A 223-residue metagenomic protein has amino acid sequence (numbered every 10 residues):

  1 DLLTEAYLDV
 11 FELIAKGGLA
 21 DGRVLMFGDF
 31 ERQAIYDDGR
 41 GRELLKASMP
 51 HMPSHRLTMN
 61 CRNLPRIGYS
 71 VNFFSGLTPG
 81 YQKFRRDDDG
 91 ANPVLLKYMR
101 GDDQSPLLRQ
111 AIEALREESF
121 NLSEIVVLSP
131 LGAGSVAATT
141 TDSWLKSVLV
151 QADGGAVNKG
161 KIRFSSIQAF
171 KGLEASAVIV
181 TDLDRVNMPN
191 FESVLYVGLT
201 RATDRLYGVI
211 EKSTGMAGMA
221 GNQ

Functional and structural regions predicted by a protein language model:
D1-Q223: Conserved helicase motor core of SF1/SF2 NTP-dependent helicases
